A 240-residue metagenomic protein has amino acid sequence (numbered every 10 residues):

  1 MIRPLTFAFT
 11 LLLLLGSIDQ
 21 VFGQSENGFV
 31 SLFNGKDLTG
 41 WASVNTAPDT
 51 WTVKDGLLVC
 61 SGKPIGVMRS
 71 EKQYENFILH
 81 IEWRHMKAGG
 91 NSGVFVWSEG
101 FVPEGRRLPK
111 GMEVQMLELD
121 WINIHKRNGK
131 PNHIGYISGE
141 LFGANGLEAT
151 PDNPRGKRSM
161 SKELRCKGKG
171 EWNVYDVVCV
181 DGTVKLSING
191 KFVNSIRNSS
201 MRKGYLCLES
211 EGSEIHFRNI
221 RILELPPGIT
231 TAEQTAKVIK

Functional and structural regions predicted by a protein language model:
M1-T6: Positively charged n-region of N-terminal signal peptides that target proteins for export
A8-S17: Bacterial N-terminal signal peptides
F22-K240: Carbohydrate-interacting regions of secretory-pathway proteins
